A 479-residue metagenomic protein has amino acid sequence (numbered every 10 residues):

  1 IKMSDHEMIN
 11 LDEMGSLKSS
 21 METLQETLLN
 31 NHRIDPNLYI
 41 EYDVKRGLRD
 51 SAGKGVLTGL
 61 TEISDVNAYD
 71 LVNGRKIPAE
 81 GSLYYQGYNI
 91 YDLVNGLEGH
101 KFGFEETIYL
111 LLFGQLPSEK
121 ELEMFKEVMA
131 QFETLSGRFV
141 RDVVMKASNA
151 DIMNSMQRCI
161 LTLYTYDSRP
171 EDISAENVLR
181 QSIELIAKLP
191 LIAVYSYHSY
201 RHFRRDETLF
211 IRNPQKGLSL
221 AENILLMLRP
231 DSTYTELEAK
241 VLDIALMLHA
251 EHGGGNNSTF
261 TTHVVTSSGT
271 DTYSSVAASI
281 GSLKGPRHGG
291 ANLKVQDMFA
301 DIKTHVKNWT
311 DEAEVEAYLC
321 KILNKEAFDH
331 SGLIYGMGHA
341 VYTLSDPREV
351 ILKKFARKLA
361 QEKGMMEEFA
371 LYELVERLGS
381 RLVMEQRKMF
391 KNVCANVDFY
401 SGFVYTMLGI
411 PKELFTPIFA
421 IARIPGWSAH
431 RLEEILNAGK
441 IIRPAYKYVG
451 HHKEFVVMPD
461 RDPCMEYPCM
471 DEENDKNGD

Functional and structural regions predicted by a protein language model:
S4-D479: Non-transmembrane, aqueous-exposed alpha-helical and coiled segments at domain scale
